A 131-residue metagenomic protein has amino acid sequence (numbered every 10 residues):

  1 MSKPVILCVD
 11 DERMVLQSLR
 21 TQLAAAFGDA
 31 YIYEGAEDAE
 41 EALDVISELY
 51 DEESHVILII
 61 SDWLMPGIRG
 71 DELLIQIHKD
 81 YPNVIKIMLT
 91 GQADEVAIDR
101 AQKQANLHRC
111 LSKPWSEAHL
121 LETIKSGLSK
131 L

Functional and structural regions predicted by a protein language model:
K3-A24, I59: Conserved acidic segment of CheY-like receiver
D10, D62, T90: Active-site residues of response regulator receiver
G35-L58: Acidic, metal-coordinating helix/loop segments flanking the phosphotransfer/catalytic sites of two-component signaling
L58, N83-D94, L111: A short, hydrophobic beta-strand element within the central beta-sheet of small alpha/beta folds
M65: Receiver (REC) domain active-site loop signature in two-component systems and cognate sites in sensor histidine kinases
W115-I124: C-terminal output helix
K125-L131: The C-terminal output helix
